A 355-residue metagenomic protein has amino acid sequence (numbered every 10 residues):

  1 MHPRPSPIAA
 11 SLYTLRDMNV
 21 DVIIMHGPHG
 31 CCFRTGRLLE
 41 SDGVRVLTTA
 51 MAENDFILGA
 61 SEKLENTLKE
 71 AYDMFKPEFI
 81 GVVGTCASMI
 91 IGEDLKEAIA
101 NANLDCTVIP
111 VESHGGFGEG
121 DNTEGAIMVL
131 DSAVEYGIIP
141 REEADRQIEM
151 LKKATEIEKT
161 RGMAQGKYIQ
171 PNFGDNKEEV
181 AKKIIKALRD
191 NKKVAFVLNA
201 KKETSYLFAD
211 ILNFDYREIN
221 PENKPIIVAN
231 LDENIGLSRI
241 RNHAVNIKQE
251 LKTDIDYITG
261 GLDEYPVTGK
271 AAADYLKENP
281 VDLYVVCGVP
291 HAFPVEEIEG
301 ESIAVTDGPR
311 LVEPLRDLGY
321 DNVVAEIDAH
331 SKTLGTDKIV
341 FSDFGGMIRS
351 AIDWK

Functional and structural regions predicted by a protein language model:
M1-K355: An N-terminal assembly and electron-transfer interface module characteristic of large anaerobic redox and radical
